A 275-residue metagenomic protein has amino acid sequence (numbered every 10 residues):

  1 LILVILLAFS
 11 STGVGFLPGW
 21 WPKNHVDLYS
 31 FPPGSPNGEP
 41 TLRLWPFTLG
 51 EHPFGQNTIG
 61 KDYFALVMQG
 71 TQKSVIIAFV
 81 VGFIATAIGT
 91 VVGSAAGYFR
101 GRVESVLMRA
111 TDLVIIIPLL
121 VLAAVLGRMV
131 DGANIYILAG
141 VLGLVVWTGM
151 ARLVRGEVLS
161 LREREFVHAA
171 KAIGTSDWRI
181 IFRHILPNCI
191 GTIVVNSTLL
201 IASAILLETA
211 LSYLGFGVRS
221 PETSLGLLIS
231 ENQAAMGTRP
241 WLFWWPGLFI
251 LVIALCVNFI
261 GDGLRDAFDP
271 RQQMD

Functional and structural regions predicted by a protein language model:
L1-H25, L107-A110, C189: N-terminal signal-anchor/first transmembrane alpha helix
S10-F64: Short membrane-interfacial helix/loop motifs at transmembrane-helix boundaries
Q56-D275: Alpha-helical transmembrane segments of integral membrane proteins, especially multi-pass inner/plasma-membrane
